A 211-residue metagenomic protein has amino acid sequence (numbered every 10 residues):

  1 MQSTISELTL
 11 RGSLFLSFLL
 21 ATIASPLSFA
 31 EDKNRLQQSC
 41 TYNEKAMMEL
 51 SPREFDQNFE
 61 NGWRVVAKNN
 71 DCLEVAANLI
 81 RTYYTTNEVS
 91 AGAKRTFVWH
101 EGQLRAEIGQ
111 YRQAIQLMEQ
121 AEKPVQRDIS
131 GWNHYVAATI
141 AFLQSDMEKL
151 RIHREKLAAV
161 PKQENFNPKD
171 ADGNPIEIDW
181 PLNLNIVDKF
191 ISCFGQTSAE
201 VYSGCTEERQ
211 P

Functional and structural regions predicted by a protein language model:
E31-T96, A158-P211: N-terminal alpha-helical interaction modules that lie
G92, D128-I129: Residue signature of alpha-solenoid helical repeat architecture, marking inter-repeat boundaries and helix-start
